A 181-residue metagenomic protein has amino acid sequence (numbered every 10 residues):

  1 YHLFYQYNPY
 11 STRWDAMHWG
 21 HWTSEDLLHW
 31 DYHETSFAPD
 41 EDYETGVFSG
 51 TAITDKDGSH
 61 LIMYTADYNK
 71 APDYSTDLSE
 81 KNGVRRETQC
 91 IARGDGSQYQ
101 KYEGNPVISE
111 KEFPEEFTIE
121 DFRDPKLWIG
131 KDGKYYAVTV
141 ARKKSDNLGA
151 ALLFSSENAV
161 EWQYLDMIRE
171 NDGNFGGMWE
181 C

Functional and structural regions predicted by a protein language model:
Y1-D124, W128-C181: Beta-rich carbohydrate-recognition and catalytic domains
